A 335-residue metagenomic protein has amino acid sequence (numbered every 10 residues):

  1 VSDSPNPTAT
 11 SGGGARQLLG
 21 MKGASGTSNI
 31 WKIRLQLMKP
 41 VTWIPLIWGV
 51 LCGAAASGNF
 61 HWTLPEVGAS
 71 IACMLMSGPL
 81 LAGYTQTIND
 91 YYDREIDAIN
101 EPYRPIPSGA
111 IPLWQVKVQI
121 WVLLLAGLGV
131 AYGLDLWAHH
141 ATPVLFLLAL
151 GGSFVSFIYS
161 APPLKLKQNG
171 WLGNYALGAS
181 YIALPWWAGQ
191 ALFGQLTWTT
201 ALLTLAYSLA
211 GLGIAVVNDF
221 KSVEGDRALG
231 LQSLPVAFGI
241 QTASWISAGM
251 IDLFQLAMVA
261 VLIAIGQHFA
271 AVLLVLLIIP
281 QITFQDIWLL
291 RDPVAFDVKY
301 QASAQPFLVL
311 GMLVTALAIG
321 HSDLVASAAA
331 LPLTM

Functional and structural regions predicted by a protein language model:
S2-M335: Multi-pass alpha-helical membrane architecture of UbiA-family and related isoprenoid/lipid prenyltransferases
